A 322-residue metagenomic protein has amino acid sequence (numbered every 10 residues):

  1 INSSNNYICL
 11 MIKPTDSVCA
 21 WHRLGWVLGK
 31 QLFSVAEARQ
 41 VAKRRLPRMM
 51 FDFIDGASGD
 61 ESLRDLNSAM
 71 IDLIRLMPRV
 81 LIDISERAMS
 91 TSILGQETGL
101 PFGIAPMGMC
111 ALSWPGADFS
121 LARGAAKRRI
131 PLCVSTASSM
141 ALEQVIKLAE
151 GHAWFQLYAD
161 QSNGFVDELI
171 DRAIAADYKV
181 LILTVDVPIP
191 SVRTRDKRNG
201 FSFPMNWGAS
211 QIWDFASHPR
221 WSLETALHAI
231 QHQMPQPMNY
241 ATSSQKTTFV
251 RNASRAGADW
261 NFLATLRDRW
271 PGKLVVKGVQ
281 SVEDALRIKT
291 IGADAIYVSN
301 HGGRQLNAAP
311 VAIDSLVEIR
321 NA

Functional and structural regions predicted by a protein language model:
I12-G95, P204-A258: An N-cap/entry alpha-helix motif that binds or orients negatively charged groups
G56, C110, W114, V134-S135 (+4 more regions): Glycine- and other small-residue-rich loops at beta-strand/loop junctions that grip anionic moieties
G99-A137: Glycine-rich active-site/cofactor-binding loop and its immediate structural neighborhood
F102-A105, L132-V134, A153-L157, L181 (+2 more regions): Hydrophobic faces of well-ordered beta-strands that scaffold small-molecule active sites in alpha/beta enzyme cores
R123, E168-A322: Alpha/beta enzyme core
S138-S139, A159-Q161, D186-P190: Short acidic/polar capping segments at secondary-structure boundaries
L142-E150, K289: Acidic (Asp/Glu)-rich catalytic clusters
